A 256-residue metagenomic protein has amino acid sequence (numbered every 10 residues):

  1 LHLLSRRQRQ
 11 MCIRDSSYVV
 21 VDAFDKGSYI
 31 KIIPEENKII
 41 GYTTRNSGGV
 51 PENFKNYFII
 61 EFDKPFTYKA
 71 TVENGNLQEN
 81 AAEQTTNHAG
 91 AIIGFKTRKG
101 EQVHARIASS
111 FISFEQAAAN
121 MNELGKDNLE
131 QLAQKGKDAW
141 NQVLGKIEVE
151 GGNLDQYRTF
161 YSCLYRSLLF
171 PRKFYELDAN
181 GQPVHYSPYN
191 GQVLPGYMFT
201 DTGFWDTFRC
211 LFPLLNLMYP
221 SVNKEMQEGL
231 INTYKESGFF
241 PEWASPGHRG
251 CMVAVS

Functional and structural regions predicted by a protein language model:
L1-L3, F199-T202: A generic hydrophobic-helix recognition signal that picks specific residues within alpha-helical hydrophobic
L1-R9, I13: Single conserved hydrophobic/aromatic residue that forms the stacking wall/gate of nucleotide- or nucleobase-binding
Q10, R14-F199: Beta-sandwich/jelly-roll carbohydrate-recognition scaffolds of carbohydrate-active enzymes
T200-S256: Aromatic-rich carbohydrate-recognition surfaces in CAZymes
